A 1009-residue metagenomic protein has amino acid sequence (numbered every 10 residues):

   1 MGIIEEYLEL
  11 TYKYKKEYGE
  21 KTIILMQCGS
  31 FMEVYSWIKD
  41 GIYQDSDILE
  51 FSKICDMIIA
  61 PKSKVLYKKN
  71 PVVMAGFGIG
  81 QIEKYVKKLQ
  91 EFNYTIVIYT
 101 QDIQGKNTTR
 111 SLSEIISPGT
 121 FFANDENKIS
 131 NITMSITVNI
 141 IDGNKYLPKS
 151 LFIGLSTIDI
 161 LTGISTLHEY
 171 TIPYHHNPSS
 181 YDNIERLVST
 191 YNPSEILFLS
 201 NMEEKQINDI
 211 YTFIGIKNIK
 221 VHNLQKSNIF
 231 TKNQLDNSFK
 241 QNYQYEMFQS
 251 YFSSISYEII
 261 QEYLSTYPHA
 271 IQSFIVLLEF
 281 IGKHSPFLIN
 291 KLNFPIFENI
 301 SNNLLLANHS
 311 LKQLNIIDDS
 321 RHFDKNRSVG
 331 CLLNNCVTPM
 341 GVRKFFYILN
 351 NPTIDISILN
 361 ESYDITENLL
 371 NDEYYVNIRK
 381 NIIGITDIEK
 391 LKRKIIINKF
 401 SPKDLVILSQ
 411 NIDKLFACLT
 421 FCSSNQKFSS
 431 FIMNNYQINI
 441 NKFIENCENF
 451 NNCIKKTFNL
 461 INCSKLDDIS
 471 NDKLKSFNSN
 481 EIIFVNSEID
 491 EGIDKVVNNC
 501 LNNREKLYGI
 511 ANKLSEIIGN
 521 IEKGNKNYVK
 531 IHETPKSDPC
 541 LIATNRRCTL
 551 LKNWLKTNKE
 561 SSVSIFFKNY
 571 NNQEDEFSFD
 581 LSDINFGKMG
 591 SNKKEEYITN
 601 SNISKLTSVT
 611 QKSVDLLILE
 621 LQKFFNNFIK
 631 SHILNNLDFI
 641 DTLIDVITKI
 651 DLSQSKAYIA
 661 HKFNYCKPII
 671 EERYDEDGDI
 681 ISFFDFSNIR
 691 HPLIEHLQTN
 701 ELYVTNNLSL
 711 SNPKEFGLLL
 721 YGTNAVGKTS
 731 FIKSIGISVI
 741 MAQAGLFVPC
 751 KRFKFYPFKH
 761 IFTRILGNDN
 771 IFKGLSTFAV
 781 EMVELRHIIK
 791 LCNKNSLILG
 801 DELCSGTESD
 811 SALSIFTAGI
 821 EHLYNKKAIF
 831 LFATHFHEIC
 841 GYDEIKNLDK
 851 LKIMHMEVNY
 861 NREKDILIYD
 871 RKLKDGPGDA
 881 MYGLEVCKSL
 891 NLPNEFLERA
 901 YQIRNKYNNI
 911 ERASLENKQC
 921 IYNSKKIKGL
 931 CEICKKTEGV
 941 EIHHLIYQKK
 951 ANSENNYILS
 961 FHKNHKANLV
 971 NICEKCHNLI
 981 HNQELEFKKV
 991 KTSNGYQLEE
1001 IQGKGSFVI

Functional and structural regions predicted by a protein language model:
M1-F345, S357-L370, D387-R393, I397: Basic, polar low-complexity surface loops/patches
F31-S63, I164-T166, E195, N201-S254 (+6 more regions): A conserved P-loop NTPase coupling/switch region
K149-S150, Y267, L551, F567-I603 (+1 more regions): ATPase nucleotide-binding head domains, primarily ABC-like/P-loop NTPase cores
I910-Y922, K950-L959: Short Cys/His-rich Zn2+-coordinating modules
K918-I927, F961-A967: Short, flexible, mixed-charge glycine/proline-rich loop motifs that serve as phosphate/nucleic-acid-contacting
C931-C934, C973: Short cysteine-rich clusters marking metal-coordination/redox-active sites
K935-L969: Histidine-centered nuclease catalytic patch
H965-K991: Short Cys/His-centered divalent metal-binding micro-motifs
